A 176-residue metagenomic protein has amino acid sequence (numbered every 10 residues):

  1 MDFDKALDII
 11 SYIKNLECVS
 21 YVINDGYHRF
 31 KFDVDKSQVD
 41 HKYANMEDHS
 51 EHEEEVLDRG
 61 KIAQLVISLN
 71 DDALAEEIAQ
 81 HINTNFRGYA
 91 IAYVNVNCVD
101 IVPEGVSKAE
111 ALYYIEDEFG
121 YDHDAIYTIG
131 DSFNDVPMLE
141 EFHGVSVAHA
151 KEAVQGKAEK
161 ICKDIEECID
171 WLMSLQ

Functional and structural regions predicted by a protein language model:
M1-L7: Glycine/small-residue-rich loop that forms an oxyanion/phosphate-binding "nest" at active or ligand-binding sites
A6, A75, A109, I165-I169: A general structural signal for well-ordered alpha-helical segments in protein cores
I10, Y113, I169-M173: Predominant activation on well-ordered alpha-helical scaffold segments within soluble catalytic domains
Y12, L16-I129, F133-E141, H149: Conserved acidic, metal-coordinating active-site core of Asp-based, Mg2+-dependent phosphoryl-transfer enzymes
E140-Q176: Asp-based, Mg2+/Mn2+-dependent phosphohydrolase catalytic module
